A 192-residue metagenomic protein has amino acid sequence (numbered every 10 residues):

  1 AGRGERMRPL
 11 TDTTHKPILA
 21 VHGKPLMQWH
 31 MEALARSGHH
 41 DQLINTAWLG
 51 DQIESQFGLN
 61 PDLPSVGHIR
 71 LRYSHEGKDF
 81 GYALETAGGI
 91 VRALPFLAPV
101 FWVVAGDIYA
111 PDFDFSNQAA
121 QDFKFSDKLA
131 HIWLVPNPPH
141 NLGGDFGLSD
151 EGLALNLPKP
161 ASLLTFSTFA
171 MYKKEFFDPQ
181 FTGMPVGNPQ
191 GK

Functional and structural regions predicted by a protein language model:
A1-L10, L19: A phosphate-binding catalytic loop at a beta-strand-loop-alpha-helix junction that coordinates phosphoryl groups
R3, G106-I108: Active-site metal-binding loops of divalent metal-dependent hydrolases
R3, T14, L49: A generic "binding-loop/recognition-motif" signal
R6, A20, K24-V104, F115 (+1 more regions): Conserved N-terminal catalytic core of the sugar/cofactor nucleotidyltransferase
A20, L134, G147, M171-K173: Short, well-ordered beta-strand micro-motif
L63-G67, G143-L153: Acidic-glycine-rich active-site phosphate/pyrophosphate-binding loop
F101-W102, Y109-F125, N137-H140, G152-K192: Catalytic-core segments of class I nucleotidyltransferases/pyrophosphorylases that form NMP-activated intermediates
A130-D145: Short beta-strand-to-loop element that shapes/binds the nucleotide-sugar donor at the catalytic cleft/hinge
